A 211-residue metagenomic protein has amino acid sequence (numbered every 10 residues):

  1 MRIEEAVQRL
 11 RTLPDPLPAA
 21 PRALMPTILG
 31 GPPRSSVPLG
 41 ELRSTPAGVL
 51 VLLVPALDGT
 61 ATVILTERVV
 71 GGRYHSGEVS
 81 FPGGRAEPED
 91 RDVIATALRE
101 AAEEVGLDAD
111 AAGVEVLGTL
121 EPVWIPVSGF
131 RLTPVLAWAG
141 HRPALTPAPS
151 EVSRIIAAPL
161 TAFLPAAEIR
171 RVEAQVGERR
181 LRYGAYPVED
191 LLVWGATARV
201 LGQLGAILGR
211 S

Functional and structural regions predicted by a protein language model:
M1-S80, R85-P143, E173-S211: N-terminal leader/linker segments that precede catalytic domains of diphosphate-processing enzymes
P147-Y183, P187: NUDIX/MutT-family hydrolases
